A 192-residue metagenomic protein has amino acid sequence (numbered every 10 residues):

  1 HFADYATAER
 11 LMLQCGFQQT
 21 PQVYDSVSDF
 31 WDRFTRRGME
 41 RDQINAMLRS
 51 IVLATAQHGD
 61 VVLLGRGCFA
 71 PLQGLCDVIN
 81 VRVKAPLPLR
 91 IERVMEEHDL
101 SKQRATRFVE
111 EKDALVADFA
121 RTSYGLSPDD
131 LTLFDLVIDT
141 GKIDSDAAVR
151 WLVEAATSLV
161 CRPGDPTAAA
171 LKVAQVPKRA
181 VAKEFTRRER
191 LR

Functional and structural regions predicted by a protein language model:
A6-D60, L100: ATP-dependent small-molecule kinase phosphotransfer cores that center on conserved nucleotide phosphate-binding segments
D29-F30, K102-S145, V173-R190: Small-molecule kinase domains that catalyze NTP-dependent phosphoryl transfer to phosphate-bearing small molecules
N45, R49, D146-V149, V153: Short, amphipathic alpha-helical "lid/cap" segments that border enzyme active or binding sites
G65: Divalent-cation
A70-C76, D129-L131: Short loop/helix-cap segments at secondary-structure boundaries that form the rim of catalytic
G74-E96, K102-E111: Conserved phosphate-donor/acceptor-positioning beta-strand/loop module used by diverse small-molecule
E154-R179: N-terminal presequence-like segments and adjacent domain-start helices
